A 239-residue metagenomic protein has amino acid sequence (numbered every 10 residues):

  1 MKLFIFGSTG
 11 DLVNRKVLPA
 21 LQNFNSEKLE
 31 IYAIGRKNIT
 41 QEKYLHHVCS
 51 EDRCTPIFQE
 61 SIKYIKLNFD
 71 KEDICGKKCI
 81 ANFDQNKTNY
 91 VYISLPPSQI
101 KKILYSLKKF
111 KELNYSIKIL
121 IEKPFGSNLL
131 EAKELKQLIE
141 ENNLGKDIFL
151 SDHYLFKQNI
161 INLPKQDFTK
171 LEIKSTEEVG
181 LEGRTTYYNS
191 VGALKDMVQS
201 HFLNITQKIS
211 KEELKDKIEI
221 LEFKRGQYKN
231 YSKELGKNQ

Functional and structural regions predicted by a protein language model:
M1-L120, F125-Q239: Secretory/organelle targeting and membrane-embedding segments
